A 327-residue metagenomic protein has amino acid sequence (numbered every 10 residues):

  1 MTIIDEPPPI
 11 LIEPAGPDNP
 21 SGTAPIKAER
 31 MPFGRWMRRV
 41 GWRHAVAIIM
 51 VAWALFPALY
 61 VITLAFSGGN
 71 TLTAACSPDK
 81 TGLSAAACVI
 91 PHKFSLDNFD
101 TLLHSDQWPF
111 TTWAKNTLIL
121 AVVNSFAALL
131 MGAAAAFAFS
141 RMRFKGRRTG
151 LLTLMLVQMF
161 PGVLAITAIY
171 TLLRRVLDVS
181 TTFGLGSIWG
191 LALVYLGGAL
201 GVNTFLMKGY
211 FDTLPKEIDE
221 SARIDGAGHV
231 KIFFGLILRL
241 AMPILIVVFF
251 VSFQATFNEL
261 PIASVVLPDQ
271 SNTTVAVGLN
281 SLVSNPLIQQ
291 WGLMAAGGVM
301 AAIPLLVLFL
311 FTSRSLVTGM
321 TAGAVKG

Functional and structural regions predicted by a protein language model:
T2-G327: A hydrophobic, multi-pass inner-membrane permease signature
